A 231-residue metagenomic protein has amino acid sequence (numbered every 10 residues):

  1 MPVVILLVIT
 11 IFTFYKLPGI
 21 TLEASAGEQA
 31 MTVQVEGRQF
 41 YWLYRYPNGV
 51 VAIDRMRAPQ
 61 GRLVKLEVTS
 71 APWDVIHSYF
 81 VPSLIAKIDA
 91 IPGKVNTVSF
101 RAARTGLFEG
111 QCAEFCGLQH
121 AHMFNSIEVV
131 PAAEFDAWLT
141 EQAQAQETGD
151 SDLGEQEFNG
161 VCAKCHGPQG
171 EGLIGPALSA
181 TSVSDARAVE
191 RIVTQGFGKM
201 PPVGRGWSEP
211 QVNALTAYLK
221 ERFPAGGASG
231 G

Functional and structural regions predicted by a protein language model:
M1-Q156, G160-V161, V203, P210: Non-transmembrane, membrane-proximal soluble domains of secreted or membrane proteins
R101, F124-E134, G167-R205: Gly/Gly-Pro-rich "capping" loops immediately C-terminal to redox-active cysteine motifs in periplasmic/lumenal
E134-T140, V193, R205-G231: C-terminal capping alpha-helices of c-type cytochrome domains
E147-E171, S184-Q195, S229-G231: Sequence/structural segment immediately N-terminal to covalent heme-attachment motifs in c-type and related
N159, G196-K199, V212-N213: Structural micro-motif
